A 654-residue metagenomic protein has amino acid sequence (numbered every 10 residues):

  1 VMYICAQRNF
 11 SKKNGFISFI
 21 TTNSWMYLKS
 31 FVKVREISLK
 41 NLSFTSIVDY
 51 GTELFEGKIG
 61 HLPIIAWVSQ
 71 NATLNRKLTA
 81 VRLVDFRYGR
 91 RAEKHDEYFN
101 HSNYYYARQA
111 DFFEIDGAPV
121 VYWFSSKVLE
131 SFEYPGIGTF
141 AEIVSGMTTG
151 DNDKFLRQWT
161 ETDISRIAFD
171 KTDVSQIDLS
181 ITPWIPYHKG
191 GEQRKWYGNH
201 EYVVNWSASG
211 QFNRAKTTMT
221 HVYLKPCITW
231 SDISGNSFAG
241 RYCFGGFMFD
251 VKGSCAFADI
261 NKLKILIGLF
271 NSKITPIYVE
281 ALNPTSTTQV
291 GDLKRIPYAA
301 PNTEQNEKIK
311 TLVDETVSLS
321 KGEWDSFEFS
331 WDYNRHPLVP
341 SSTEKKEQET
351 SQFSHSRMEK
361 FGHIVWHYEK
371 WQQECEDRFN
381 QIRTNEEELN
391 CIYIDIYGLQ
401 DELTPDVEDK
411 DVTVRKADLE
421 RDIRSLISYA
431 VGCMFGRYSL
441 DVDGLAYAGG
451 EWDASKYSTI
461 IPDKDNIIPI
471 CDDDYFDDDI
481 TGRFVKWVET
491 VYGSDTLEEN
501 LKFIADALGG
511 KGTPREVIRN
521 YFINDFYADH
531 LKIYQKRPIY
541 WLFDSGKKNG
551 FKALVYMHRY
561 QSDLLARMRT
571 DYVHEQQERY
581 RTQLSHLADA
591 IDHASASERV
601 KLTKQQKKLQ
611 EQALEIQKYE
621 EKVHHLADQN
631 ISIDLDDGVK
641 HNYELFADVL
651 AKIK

Functional and structural regions predicted by a protein language model:
V1-I4, Y50-T52, L156, T160-K189 (+4 more regions): Flexible, glycine/threonine-enriched loop-and-boundary segments that flank and lead into catalytic domains of large
V1-V174, N199, S209, R214-T218 (+7 more regions): Signature of N6-adenine DNA methyltransferases within the class I
Q7-K12, G253-K264, T275-E323, D332-V365 (+4 more regions): Proline-centric
S11, G15, S24-W25, S38-S46 (+11 more regions): A generic secondary-structure signal for well-formed alpha-helical elements
N23-M26, S30, K58, V222 (+8 more regions): Secondary-structure capping and boundary motifs in well-ordered enzyme cores
G138-K154, D170-T172, N199-V203, V279-S286 (+4 more regions): Short coil/turn segments at secondary-structure boundaries
H221-A239, F249, L266-E280, Y527 (+2 more regions): Short Ser/Thr-interspersed hydrophobic loop/turn segments at strand-loop and sheet-helix junctions that line or gate
S330, P337, T350-F353, F361-W366 (+4 more regions): Terminal accessory regions of large proteins
